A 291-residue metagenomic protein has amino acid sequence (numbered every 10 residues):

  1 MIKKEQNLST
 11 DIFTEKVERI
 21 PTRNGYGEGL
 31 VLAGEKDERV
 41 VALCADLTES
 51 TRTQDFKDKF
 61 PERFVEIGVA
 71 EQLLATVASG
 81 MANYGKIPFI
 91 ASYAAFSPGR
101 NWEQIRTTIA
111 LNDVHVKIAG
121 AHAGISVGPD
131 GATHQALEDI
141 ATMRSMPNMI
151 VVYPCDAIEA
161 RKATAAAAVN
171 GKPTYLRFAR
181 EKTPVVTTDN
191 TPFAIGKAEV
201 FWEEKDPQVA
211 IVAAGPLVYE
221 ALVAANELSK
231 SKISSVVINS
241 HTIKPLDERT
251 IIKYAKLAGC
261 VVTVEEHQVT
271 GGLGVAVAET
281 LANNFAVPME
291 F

Functional and structural regions predicted by a protein language model:
M1-R177, K182-T183: Thiamine diphosphate
I2-E5, D11, K36-R39, E49-D58 (+2 more regions): Thiamine diphosphate
